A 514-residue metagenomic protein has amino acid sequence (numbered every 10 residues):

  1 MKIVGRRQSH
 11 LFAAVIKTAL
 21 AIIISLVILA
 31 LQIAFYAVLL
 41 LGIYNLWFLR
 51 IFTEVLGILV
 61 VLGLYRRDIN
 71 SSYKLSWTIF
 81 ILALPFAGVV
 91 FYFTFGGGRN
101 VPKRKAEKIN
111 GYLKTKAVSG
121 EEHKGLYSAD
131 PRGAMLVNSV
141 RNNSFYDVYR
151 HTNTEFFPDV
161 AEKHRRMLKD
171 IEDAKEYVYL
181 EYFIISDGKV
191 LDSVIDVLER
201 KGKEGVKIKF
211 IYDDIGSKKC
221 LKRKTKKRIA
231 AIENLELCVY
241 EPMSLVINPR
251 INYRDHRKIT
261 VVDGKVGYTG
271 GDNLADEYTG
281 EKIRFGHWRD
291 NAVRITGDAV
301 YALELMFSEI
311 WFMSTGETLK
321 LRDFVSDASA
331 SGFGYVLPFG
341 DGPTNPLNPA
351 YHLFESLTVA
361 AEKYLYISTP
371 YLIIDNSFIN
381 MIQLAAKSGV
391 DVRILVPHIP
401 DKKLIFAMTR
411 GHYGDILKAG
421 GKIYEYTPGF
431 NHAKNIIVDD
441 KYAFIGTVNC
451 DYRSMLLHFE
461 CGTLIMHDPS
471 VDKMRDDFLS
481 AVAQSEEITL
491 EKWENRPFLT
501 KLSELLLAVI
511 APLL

Functional and structural regions predicted by a protein language model:
M1-H352, S356, A360, P400 (+6 more regions): N-terminal localization/anchoring segments of enzymes in phospholipid and broader phosphate metabolism
Y371-V392, P397, K402: Helical hairpin unit composed of two closely spaced alpha helices linked by a short loop
S377-I379, F406-M408, V438: Histidine/acidic-residue-rich catalytic or RNA/ligand-binding cores of hydrolases and nuclease-related proteins
M408, I445-G446: Conserved acidic, small-residue-rich alpha-beta core segments centered on
I423-T427: Active-site donor-binding acidic/aromatic loop of nucleotide-activated sugar and phosphosugar transferases involved
K434: Catalytic-core elements of nucleic-acid end-processing and repair enzymes
